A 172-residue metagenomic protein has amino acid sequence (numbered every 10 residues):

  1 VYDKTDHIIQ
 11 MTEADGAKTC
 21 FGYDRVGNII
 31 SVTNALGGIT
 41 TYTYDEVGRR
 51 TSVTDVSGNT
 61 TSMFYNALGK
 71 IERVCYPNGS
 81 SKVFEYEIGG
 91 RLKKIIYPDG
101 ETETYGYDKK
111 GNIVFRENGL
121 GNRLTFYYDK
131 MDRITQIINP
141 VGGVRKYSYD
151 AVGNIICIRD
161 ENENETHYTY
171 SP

Functional and structural regions predicted by a protein language model:
V1-E13, A17-N34, G38-D55, N59-Y76 (+5 more regions): Beta-strand elements of repeat-based all-beta scaffolds
